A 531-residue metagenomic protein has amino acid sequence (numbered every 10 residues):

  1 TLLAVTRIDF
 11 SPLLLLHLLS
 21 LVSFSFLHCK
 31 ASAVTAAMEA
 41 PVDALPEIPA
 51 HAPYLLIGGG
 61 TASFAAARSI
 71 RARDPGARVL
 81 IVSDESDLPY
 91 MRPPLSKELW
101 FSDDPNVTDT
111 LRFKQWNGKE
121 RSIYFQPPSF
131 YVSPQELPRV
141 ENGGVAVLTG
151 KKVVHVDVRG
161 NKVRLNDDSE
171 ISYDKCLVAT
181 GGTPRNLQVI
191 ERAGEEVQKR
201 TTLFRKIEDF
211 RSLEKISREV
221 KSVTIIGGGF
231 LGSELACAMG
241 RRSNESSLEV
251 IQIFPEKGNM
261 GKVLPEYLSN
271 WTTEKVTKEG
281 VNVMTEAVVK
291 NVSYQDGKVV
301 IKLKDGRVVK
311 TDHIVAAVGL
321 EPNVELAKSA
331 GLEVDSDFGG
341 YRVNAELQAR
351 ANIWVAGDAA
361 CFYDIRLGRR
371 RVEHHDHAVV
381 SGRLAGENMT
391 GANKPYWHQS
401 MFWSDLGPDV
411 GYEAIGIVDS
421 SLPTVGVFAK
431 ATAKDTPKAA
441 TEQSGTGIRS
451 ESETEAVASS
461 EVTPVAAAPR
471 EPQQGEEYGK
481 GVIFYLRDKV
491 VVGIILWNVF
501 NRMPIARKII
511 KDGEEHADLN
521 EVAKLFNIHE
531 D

Functional and structural regions predicted by a protein language model:
F26-L55, S69, P75, P128-T224 (+6 more regions): FAD-binding core/adjacent interface of flavoenzyme oxidoreductases
T35-L45, P49-A52, A359-F500: Mid-to-C-terminal Rossmann-like scaffold of FAD/NAD(P)H-dependent oxidoreductases
E39-P41, E196-E219, V300-E387, N520: FAD-site-proximal beta/loop scaffold in flavoenzymes
A52-G76, L235-R242: N-terminal Rossmann-like FAD-binding beta1-loop-alpha1 element of flavoenzymes
S69-Y173, L264-N282: N-terminal Rossmann-like dinucleotide/flavin-binding domain of flavoprotein oxidoreductases that bind FAD/FMN
F125, P138-H155, R159-R164, I171 (+2 more regions): A Rossmann-like FAD-binding core segment of flavoenzymes
E208, S212-L264: Rossmann-like NAD(P)H-binding beta-loop-alpha module
L213, A517-D531: Cysteine/selenocysteine-centered motifs that mediate thiol-based redox chemistry or coordinate metal-sulfur cofactors
